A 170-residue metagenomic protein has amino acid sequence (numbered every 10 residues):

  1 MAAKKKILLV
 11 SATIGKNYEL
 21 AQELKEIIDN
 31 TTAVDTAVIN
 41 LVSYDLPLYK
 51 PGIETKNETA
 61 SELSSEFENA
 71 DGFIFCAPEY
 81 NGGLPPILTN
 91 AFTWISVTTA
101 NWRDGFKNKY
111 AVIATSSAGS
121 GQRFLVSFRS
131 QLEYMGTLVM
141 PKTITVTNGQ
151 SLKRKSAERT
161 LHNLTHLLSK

Functional and structural regions predicted by a protein language model:
M1-A3, T32, L138-K170: Glycine-rich phosphate/pyrophosphate-binding loop and the adjoining helix
A2-T32: N-terminal beta1-alpha1 ligand-phosphate binding loop
A12-I14, L41, S116: Cofactor-binding loop segments of dinucleotide-utilizing enzymes, especially the Rossmann-like FAD- and NAD(P)+-binding
D29-V34, D104, G136: Short helix-capping segments at alpha-helix termini
T36-V38: Generic structural signal for residues in well-ordered beta-strands
N40-S43, G105, K109-Y110, T143-N148: A short, structured active-site edge motif that brings together acidic residues
L41-E58: N-terminal beta-loop-helix "entrance" segment that forms/cooperates in small-molecule cofactor or anionic ligand
E58-M135: Helix-loop-strand module that forms the ligand-binding subsite of alpha/beta enzymes
